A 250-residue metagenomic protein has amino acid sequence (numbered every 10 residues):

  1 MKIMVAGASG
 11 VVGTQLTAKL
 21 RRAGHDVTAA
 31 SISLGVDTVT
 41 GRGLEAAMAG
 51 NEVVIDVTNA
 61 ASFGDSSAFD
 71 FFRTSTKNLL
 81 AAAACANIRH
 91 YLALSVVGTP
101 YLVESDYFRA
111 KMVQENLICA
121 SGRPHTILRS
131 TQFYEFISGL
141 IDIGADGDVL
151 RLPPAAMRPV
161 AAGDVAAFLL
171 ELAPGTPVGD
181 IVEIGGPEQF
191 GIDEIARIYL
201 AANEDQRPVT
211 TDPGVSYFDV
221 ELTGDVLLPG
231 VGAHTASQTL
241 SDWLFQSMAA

Functional and structural regions predicted by a protein language model:
M1-A23: N-terminal Rossmann NAD(P)H-binding glycine-rich loop of SDR-like oxidoreductase domains
Q15, K19, A82, L117 (+1 more regions): Rossmann-fold NAD(P)-dependent oxidoreductase module
R22-A86, V97-D106: NAD(P)H-binding glycine-rich loop region in Rossmannoid oxidoreductase-like domains and their noncatalytic homologs
N87-H90, S95-Y101, V113-F136: Conserved beta-loop-beta element that borders a ligand/cofactor-binding pocket
T126, G139-V160: A conserved pocket-lining segment of Rossmann-fold NAD(P)-dependent short-chain dehydrogenase/reductase
E135-I141, A145-D146, L172-V182, D205-R207: Glycine/proline-rich active-site loop of Rossmann-fold NAD(P)-dependent oxidoreductases
A156-G163, I184-I198: Substrate-binding strand-loop-helix patch in Rossmann-like NAD(P)-dependent oxidoreductase/epimerase domains
A196-A250: Mobile cap/lid helix-loop segments that border enzyme active or cofactor-binding sites and regulate substrate access
